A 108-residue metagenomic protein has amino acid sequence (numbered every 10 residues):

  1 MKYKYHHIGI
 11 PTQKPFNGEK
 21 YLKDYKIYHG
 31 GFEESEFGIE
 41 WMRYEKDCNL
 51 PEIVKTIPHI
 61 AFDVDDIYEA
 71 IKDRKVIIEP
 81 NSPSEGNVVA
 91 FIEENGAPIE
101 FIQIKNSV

Functional and structural regions predicted by a protein language model:
M1-L50, K75-V108: Vicinal oxygen chelate
I53-N81: Mid-chain, well-packed structural core segment of small domains
